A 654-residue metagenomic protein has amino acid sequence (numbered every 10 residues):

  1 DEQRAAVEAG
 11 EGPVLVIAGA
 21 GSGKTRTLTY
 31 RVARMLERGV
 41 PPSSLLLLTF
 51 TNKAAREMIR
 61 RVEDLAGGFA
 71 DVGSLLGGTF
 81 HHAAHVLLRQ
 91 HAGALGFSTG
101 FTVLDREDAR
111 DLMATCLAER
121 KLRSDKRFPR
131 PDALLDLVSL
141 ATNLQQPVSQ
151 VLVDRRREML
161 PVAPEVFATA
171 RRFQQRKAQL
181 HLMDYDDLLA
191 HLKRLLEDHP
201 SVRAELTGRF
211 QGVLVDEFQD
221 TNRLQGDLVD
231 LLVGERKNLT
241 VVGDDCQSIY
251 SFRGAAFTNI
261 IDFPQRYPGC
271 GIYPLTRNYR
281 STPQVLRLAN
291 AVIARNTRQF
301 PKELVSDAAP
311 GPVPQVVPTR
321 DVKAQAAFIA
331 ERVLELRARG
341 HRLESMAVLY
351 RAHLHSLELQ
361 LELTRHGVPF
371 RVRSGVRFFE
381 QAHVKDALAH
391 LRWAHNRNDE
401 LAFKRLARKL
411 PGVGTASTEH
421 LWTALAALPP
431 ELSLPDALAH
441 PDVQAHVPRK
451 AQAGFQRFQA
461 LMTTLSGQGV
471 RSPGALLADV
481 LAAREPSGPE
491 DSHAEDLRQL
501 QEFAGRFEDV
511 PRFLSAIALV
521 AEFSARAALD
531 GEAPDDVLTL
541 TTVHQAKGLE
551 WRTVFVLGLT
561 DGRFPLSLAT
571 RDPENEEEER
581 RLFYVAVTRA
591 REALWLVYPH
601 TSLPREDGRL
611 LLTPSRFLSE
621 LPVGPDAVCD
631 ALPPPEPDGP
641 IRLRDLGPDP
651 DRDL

Functional and structural regions predicted by a protein language model:
D1-A18, S43, L95-V103, Q175 (+4 more regions): Inter-lobe coupling/hinge region of RecA-like P-loop helicase motors
E2-E8, G12-I17, R26-L28, L46-L47 (+5 more regions): Conserved helicase NTPase motor core
R26-P41, R61, D230: Walker A/P-loop NTP-binding motif
R34, T115, R223-T319: Conserved RecA-like helicase ATPase core segment that couples NTP binding/hydrolysis to strand translocation
P41-N52, L75-G77, D216, V242 (+5 more regions): Conserved RecA-like ASCE P-loop NTPase motor core of nucleic-acid helicases/translocases
P42-L137, I261, V317: Conserved P-loop NTPase-based nucleic-acid remodeling module centered on helicase motor cores
A109-L182, D230, G367: Basic/charged alpha-beta structural segments of nucleotide/phosphate-handling enzymes
R155, M159, R342, S356-E362 (+3 more regions): Conserved helicase C-terminal RecA-like lobe
